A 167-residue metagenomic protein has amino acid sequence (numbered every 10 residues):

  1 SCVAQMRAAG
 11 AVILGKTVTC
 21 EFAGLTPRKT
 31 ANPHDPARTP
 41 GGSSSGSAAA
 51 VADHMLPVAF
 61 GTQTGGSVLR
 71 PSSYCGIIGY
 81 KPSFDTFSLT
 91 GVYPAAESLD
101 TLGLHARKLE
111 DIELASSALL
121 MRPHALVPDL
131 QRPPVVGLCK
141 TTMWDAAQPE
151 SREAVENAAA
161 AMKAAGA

Functional and structural regions predicted by a protein language model:
S1, A11, E110, M143-W144 (+1 more regions): Short, glycine-/Ser/Thr-/acidic-enriched flexible segments
S1-T64, A160, A165: Gly/Ser-rich catalytic/binding loops embedded in alpha/beta enzyme cores
Q5, D111-L114, E153-A154: Short, solvent-exposed alpha-helical surface patches in well-structured domains
A9, P27-T30, S72-G76, S151-E153: Short, glycine/charged-enriched secondary-structure capping and boundary segments
T39-P40, D100-G103, T141-Q148: Flexible, glycine/proline-enriched loop segments at strand-loop-helix junctions that form or flank small-ligand binding
V51-G137: Fold-level recognition of mixed alpha/beta catalytic cores in primary-metabolism enzymes, strongest
A118-A167: Gly/Ser-rich, acidic/histidine-flanked active-site/gating loops
